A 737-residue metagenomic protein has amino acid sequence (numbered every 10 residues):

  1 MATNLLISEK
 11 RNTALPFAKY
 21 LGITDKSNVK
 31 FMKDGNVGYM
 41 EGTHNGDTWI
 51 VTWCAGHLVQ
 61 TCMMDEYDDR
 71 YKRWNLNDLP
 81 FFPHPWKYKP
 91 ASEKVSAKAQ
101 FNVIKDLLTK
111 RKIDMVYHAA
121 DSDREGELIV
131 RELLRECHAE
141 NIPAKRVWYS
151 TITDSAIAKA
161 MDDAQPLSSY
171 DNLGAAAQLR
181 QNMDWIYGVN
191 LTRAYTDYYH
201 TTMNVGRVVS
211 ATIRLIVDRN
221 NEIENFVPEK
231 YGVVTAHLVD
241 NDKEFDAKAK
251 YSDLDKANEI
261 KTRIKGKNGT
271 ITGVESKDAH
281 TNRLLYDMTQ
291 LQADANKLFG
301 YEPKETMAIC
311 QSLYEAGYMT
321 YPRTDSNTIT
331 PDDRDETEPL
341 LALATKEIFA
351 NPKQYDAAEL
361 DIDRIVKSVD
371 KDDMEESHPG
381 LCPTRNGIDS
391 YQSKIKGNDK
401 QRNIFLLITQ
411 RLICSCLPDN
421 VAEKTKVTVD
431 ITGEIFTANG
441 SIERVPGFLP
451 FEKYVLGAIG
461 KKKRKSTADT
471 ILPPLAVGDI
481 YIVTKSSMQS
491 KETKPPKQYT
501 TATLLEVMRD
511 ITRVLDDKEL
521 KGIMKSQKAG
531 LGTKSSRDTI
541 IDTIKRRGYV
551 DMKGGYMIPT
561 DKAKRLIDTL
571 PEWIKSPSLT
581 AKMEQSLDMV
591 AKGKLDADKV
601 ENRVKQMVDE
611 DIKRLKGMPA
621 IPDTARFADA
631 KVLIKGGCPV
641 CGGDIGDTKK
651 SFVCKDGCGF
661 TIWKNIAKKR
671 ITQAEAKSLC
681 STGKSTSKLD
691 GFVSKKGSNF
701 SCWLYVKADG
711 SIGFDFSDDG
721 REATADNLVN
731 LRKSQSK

Functional and structural regions predicted by a protein language model:
M1-Q181, W185, P495: Intrinsically disordered, low-complexity regulatory segments
A2-L5, S92, A97, L108-D114 (+7 more regions): Basic, low-complexity terminal or inter-domain segments flanking catalytic cores
R11-A14, A18, T48, A55 (+21 more regions): Amphipathic alpha-helical transducer elements in NTP-driven molecular machines
M32-D68, S210-L254, S415-T470, K649-D656 (+1 more regions): Structured, non-catalytic alpha/beta "coupling" segments that mediate domain-domain communication and provide generic
N102, R111, I152-A236, E275-A279: C-terminal or mid-to-C-terminal helical accessory/interaction module adjacent to the motor/catalytic core
D121, L298-E305: A conserved hydrophobic secondary-structure block that centers on an alpha-helix together with its immediately flanking
L254-Y286, Q292: Metal- or metallocofactor-binding catalytic centers and their adjacent structured scaffolds across diverse enzyme
